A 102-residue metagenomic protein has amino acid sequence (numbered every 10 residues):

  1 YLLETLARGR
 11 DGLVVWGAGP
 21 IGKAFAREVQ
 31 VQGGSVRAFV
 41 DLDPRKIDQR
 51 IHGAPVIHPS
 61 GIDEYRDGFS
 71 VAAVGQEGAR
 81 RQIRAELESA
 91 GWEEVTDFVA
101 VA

Functional and structural regions predicted by a protein language model:
Y1-A102: Hydrophobic, well-ordered beta-alpha structural blocks that scaffold small-molecule cofactor pockets
